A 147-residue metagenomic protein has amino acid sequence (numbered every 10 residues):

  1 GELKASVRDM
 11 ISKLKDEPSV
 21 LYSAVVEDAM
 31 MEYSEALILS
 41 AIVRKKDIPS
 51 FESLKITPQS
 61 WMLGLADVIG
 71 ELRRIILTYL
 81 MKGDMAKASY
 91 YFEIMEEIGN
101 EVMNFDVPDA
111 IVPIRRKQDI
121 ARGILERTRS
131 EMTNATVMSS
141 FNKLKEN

Functional and structural regions predicted by a protein language model:
G1-V68, K82-N147: N-terminal intrinsically disordered, cationic/polar leader segments that include organellar targeting peptides
